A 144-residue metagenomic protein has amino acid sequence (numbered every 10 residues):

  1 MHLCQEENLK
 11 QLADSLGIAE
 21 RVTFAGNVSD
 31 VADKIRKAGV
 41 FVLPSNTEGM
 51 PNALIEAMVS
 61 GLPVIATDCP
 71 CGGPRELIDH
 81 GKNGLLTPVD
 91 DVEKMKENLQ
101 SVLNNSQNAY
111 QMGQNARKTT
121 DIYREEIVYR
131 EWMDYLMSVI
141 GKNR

Functional and structural regions predicted by a protein language model:
M1-N8: Glycosyltransferase donor-sugar binding loop
L9-G26: Nucleotide-activated donor-binding/catalytic signature segment of Leloir-type glycosyltransferases, i.e., the conserved
N27, N46: Aromatic "clamp/platform" in nucleotide-sugar-dependent glycosyltransferases that forms part of the donor/acceptor
A32, G39, G61: A short alpha->beta transition loop at the rim of the catalytic pocket in nucleotide-sugar-dependent
P63-D68: Short hydrophobic beta-strand element within catalytic cores of glycosyltransferases and related nucleotide-activated
D79-G81, L85-V92, S101-S106: Conserved acidic donor-binding segment of nucleotide-sugar-dependent glycosyltransferases
K94, S101, N108-I122, E131-D134: A short, well-ordered alpha-helix in the C-terminal region of glycosyltransferases
E125-R144: C-terminal alpha-helical cap of glycosyltransferases
